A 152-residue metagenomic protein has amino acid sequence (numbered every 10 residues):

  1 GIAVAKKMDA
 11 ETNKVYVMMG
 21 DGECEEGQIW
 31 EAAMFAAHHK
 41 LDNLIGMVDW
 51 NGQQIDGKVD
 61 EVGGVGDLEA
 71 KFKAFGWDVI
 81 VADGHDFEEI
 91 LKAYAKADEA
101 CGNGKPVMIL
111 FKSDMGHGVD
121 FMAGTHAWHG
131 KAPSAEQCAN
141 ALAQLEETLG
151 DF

Functional and structural regions predicted by a protein language model:
I2-F152: Glycine-rich ThDP/TPP pyrophosphate-binding loop and its adjacent helix/strand module within ThDP-dependent enzymes
